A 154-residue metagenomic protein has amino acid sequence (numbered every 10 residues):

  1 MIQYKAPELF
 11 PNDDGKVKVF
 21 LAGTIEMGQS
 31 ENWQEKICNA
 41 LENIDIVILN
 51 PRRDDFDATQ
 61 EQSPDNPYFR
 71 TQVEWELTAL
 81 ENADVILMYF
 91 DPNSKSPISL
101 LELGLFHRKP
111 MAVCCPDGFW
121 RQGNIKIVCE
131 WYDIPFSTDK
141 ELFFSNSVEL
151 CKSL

Functional and structural regions predicted by a protein language model:
M1-L154: Conserved catalytic or regulatory cores that recognize and/or transform ribose-phosphate-containing ligands
